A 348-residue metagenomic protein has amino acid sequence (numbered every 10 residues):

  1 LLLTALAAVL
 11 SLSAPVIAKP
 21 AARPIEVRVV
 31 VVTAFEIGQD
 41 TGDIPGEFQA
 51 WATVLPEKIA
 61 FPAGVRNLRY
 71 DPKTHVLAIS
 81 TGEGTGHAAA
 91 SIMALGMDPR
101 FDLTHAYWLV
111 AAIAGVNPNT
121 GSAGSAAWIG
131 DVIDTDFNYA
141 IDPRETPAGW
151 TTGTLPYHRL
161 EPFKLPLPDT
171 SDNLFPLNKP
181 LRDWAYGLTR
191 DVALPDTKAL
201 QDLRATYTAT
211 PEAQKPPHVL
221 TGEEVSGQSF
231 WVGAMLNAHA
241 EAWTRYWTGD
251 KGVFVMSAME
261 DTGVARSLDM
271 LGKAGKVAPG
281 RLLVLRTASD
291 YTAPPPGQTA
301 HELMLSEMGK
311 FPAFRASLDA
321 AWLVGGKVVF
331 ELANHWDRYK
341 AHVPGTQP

Functional and structural regions predicted by a protein language model:
L2-S13: Bacterial N-terminal signal peptides
K19-P348: Accessory terminal and edge-of-domain segments that mediate assembly/interaction and cofactor placement around
